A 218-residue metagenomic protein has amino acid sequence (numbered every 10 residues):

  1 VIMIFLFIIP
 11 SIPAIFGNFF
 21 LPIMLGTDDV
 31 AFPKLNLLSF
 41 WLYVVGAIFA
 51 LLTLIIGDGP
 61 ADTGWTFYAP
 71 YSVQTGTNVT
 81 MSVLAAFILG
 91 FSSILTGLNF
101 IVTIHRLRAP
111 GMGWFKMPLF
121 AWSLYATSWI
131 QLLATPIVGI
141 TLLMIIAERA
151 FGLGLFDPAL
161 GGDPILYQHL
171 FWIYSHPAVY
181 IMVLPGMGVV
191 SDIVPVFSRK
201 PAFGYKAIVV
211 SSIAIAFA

Functional and structural regions predicted by a protein language model:
V1-A218: Membrane-embedded and interfacial regions of multi-pass energy-transducing membrane proteins
